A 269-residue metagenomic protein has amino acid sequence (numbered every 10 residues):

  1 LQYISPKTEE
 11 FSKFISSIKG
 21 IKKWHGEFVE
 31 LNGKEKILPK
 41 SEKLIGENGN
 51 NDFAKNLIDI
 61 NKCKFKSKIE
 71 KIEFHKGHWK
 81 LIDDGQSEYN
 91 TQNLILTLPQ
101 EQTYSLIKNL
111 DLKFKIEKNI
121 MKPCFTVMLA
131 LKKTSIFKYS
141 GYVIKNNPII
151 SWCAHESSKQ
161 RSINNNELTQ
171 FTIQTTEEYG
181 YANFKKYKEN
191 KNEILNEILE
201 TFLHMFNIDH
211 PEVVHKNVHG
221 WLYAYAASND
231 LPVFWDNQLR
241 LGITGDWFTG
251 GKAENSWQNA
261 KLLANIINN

Functional and structural regions predicted by a protein language model:
L1-V29: N-terminal FAD cofactor-binding segment of flavoenzymes
Y3-E9, L31-N56, K186-E197: Short beta-strand to alpha-helix junction loop
F65-K80: A conserved short coil-to-beta-strand element within the FAD-binding core of flavoproteins
D83-Q86: Glycine-centered tight beta-turn/hairpin loop motif at sheet-sheet or coil-to-beta transitions
T91-S140, I208: Central helical "cap/lid" subdomain
M128-K185, E197-M205: Active-site substrate-recognition segment that forms the wall of the catalytic cavity or substrate channel
L199-L239: Flavin (FAD/FMN) cofactor-binding core of flavoprotein oxidoreductases
P232-L263: Short FAD-binding loop at a beta-strand-to-alpha-helix junction that anchors the flavin cofactor in diverse
